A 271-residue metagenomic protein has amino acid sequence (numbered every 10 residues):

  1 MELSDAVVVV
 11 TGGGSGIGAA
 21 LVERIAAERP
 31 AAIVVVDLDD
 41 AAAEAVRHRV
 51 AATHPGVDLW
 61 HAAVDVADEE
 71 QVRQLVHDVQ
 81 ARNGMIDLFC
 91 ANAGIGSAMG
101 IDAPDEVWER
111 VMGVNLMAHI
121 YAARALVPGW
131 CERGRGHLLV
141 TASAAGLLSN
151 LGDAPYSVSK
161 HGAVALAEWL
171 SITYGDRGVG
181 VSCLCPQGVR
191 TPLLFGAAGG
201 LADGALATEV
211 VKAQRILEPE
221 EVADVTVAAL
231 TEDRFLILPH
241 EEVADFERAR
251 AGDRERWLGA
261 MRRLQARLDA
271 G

Functional and structural regions predicted by a protein language model:
V7, G14-S15: Conserved glycine-rich cofactor-binding loop
R29-A45: Conserved glycine-rich Rossmann-like NAD(P)H-binding loop of the short-chain dehydrogenase/reductase
D40-A41, A62-Q74, D105: The beta1-alpha1 cofactor-binding region of Rossmann-like NAD(H)/NADP(H)-dependent oxidoreductases
R73, I95-E109, E132, G152-P155: Conserved mid-core segment of classical short-chain dehydrogenase/reductases
A123, S159: Active-site helix of classical SDR
S143: Residue(s) in the substrate-gating loop at a strand-loop-helix junction that position the organic substrate next
I172-E241: SDR active-site lid
